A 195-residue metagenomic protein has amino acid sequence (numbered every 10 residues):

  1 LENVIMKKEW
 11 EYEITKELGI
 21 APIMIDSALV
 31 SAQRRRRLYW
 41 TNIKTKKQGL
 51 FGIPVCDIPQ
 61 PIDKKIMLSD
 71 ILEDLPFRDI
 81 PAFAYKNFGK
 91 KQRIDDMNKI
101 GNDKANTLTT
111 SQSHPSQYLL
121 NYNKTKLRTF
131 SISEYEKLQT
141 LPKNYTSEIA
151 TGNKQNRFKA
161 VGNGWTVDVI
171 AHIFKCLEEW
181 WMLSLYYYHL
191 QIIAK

Functional and structural regions predicted by a protein language model:
L1-H114, T125-R128: Class I S-adenosyl-L-methionine
E73-K195: C-terminal target-recognition/interaction regions appended to catalytic cores
